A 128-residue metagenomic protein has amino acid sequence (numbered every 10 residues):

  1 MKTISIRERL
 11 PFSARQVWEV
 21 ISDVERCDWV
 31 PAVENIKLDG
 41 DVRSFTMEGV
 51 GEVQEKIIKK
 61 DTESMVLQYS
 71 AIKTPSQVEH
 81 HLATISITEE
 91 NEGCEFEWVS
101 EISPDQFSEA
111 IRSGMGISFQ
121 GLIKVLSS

Functional and structural regions predicted by a protein language model:
M1-K37: Hydrophobic ligand-binding cavity/cleft-lining segments
E8, V53-K59, H81-E89: Hydrophobic/aromatic beta-strand elements that line small-molecule binding cavities or substrate pockets in beta-rich
L10-F12, E48, T62, E89-N91: A generic beta-sheet turn/junction motif
L10-F12, M47, A71, S100-I102: Short beta-strand-to-loop capping motifs
E25-S76, E95-F96: Glycine-rich portal/gate segments that line the openings of hydrophobic small-molecule binding cavities
K73-S128: Beta-strand/loop substructures that line and gate deep hydrophobic ligand-binding cavities in soluble
